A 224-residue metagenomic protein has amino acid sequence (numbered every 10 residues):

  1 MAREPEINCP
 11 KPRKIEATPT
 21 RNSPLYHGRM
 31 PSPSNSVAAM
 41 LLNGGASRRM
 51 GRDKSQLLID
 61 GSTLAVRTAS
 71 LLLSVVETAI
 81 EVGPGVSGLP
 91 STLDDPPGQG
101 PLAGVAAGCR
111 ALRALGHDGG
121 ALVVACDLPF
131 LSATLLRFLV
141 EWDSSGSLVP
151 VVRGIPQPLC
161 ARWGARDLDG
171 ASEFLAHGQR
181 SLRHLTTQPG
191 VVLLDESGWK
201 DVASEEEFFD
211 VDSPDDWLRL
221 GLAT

Functional and structural regions predicted by a protein language model:
A2-E6, P10-P19, P24-L25: Short amphipathic, helix-prone segments within low-complexity/disordered or flexible regions
R3-P5, I15, I80, R166 (+2 more regions): Intrinsic disorder/low-complexity signal
I15, L136, D169, P214-D215 (+1 more regions): A generic structural signal for solvent-exposed, polar alpha-helical segments
R21-S23, P158, L194, D212: Alpha-helical structural elements
P31-E206: Nucleotide and nucleotide-moiety/phosphate-recognizing core
W199-T224: Glycine-rich phosphate/pyrophosphate-binding loop and the adjoining helix
